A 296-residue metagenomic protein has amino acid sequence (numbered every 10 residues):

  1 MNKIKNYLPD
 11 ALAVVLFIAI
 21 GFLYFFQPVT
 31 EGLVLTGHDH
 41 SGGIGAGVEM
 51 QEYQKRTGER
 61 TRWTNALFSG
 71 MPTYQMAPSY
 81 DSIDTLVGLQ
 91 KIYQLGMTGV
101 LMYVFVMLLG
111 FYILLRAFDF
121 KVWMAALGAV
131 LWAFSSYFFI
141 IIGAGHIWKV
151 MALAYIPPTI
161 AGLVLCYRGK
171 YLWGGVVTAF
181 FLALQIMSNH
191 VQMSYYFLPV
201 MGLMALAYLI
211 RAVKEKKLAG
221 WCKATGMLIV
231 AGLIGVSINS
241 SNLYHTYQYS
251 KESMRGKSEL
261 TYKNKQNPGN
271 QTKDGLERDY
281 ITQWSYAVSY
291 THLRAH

Functional and structural regions predicted by a protein language model:
M1-F25, K223-G232: Start-transfer (signal-anchor) and selected internal transmembrane alpha helices of multi-pass inner/ER membrane
P9-L12, K91-G99, F120-G128, G174: Membrane-interface starts of transmembrane alpha-helices
I20-L114, F118, V130-L153, N264-H296: Membrane-interface coil-to-helix junctions
H38, K170-Y171, K217: Short, solvent-exposed helix-helix connector turns and helix-capping sites enriched in acidic/polar residues
L108-A117, W123-R211, A224-T246, E252: Membrane-embedded helix bundles of polyisoprenyl
Y195, G226-R294: Transmembrane catalytic cores of multi-pass membrane glycosyltransferases and polysaccharide-assembly enzymes
V213-E215: Cytoplasmic membrane-interface regions of multi-pass membrane proteins
G220: Aromatic-residue-lined binding/catalytic grooves and analogous aromatic/hydrophobic interfacial grooves in multimeric
